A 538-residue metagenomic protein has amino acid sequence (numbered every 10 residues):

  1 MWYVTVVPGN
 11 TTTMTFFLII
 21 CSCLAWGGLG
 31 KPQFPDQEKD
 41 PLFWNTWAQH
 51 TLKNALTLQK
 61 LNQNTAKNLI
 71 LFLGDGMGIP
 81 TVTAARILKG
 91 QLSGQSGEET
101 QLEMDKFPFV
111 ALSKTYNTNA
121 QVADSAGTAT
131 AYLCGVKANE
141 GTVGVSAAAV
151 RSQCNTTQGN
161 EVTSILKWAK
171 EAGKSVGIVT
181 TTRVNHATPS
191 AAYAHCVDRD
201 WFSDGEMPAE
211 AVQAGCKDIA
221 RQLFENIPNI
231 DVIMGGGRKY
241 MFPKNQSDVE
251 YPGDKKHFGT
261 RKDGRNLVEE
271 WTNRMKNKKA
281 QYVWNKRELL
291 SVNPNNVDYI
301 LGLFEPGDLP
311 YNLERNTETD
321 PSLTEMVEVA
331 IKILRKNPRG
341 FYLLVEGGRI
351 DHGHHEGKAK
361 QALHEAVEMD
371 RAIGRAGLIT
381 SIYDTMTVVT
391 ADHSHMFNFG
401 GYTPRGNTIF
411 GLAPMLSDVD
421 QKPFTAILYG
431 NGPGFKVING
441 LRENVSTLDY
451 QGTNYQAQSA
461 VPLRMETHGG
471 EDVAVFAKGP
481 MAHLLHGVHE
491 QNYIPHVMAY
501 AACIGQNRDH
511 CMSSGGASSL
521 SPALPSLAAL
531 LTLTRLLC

Functional and structural regions predicted by a protein language model:
M1-N10: N-terminal secretory signal peptides that target proteins for export/translocation
T11-G30, L524-L537: Cleavable N-terminal signal peptides of Sec/SRP-targeted secreted and luminal proteins
T15, I19-T57: Extreme N-terminal flexible tails
P35-L52, L61-K67, M77-T83, I87-T130 (+3 more regions): A post-motif C-terminal structural segment
L71-G74: Hydrophobic residues in beta-strands of the RecA-like P-loop NTPase core, especially within AAA+ ATPase
G144-G159: His/Cys-centered metal/cofactor-coordination and adjacent catalytic loops
E161, L166, E171-A191, Q506-H510: Glycine-rich phosphate/pyrophosphate-binding loops and their adjacent beta-strand/loop elements at enzyme active sites
D509-P525: C-terminal GPI-anchoring signal of eukaryotic secretory precursors
